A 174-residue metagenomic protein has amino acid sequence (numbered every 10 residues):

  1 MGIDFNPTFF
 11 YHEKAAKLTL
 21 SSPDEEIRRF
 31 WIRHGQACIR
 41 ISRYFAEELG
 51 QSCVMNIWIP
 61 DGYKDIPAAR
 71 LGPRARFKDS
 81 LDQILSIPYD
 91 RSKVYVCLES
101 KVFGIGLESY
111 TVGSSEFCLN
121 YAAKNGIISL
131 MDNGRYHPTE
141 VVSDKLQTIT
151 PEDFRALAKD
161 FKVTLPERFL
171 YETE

Functional and structural regions predicted by a protein language model:
M1-Y121, Y171-E172: Active-site acidic/histidine proton-transfer and metal-coordination neighborhood in alpha/beta enzyme cores
A122-E174: C-terminal extensions of enzymes
